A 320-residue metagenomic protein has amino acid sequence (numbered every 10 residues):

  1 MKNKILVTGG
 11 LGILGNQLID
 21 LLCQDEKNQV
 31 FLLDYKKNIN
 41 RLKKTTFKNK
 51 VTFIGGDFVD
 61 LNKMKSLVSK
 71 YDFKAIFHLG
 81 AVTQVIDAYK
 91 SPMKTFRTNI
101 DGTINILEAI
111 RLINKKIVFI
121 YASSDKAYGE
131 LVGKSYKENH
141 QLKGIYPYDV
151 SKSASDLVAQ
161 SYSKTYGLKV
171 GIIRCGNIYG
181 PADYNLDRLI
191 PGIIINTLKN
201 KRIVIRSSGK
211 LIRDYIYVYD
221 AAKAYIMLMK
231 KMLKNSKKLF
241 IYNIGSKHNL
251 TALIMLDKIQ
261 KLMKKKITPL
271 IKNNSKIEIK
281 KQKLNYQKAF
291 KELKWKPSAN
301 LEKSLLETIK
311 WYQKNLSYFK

Functional and structural regions predicted by a protein language model:
M1-G176: N-terminal Rossmann-like NAD(P)+-binding domain of SDR-like oxidoreductases, especially those catalyzing
I19, T197-K320: C-terminal substrate-binding subdomain of Rossmann-fold SDR/epimerase-dehydratase oxidoreductases
L22, Y162, L189-N196, A224-L228: A short, amphipathic alpha-helix embedded in the catalytic core of nucleotide-handling enzymes
P147, S155, L186, A252 (+1 more regions): Conserved donor sugar-nucleotide recognition element shared by glycan-biosynthetic enzymes
A154, V158, Y162, I193 (+2 more regions): Hydrophobic alpha-helix immediately C-terminal to the catalytic Tyr-X-X-X-Lys motif of short-chain
Y179: Radical SAM [4Fe-4S] cluster-binding motif and immediate context
